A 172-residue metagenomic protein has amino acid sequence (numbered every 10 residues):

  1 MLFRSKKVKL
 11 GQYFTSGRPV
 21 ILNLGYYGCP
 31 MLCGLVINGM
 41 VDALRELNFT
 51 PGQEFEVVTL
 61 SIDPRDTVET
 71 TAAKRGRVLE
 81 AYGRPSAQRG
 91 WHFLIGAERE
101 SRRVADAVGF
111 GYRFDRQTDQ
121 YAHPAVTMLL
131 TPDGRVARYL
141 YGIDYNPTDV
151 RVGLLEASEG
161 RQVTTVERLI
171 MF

Functional and structural regions predicted by a protein language model:
V8-K9, A137: Generic structural signal for well-ordered beta-strand positions
L10-M40, V57-V58: Short active-site neighborhood of thiol/selenol oxidoreductases, capturing the structured segment around
T15, Y26-Y27, I62-R65, P132-D133: Solvent-exposed coil/turn segments that connect beta secondary-structure elements in extracytoplasmic/periplasmic
T15-P19, G52-V57, Q88, A122-P124: Extracytoplasmic
I37-S101: Structural microenvironment flanking redox-active thiols in thiol-disulfide oxidoreductases
A81-M171: Thiol/selenol-based redox catalytic cores and closely related redox-interacting motifs
